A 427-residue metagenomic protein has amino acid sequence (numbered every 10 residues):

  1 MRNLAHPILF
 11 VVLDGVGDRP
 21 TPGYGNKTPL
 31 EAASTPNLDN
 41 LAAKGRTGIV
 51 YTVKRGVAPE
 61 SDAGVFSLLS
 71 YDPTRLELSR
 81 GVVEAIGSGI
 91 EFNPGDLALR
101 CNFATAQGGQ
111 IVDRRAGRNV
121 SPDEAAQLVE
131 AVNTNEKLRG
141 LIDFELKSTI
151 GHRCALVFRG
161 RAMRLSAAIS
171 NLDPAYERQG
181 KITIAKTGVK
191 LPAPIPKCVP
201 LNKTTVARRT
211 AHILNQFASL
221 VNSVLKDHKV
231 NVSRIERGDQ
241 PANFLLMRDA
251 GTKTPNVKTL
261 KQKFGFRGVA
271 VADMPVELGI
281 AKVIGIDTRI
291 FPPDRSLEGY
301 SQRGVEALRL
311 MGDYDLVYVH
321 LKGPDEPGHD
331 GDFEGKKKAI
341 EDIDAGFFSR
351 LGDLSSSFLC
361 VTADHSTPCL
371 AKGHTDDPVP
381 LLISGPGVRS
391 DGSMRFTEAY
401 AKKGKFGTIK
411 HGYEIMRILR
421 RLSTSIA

Functional and structural regions predicted by a protein language model:
M1-A427: Feature captures the catalytic ectodomains and active-site-proximal regions of enzymes that hydrolyze or transfer
